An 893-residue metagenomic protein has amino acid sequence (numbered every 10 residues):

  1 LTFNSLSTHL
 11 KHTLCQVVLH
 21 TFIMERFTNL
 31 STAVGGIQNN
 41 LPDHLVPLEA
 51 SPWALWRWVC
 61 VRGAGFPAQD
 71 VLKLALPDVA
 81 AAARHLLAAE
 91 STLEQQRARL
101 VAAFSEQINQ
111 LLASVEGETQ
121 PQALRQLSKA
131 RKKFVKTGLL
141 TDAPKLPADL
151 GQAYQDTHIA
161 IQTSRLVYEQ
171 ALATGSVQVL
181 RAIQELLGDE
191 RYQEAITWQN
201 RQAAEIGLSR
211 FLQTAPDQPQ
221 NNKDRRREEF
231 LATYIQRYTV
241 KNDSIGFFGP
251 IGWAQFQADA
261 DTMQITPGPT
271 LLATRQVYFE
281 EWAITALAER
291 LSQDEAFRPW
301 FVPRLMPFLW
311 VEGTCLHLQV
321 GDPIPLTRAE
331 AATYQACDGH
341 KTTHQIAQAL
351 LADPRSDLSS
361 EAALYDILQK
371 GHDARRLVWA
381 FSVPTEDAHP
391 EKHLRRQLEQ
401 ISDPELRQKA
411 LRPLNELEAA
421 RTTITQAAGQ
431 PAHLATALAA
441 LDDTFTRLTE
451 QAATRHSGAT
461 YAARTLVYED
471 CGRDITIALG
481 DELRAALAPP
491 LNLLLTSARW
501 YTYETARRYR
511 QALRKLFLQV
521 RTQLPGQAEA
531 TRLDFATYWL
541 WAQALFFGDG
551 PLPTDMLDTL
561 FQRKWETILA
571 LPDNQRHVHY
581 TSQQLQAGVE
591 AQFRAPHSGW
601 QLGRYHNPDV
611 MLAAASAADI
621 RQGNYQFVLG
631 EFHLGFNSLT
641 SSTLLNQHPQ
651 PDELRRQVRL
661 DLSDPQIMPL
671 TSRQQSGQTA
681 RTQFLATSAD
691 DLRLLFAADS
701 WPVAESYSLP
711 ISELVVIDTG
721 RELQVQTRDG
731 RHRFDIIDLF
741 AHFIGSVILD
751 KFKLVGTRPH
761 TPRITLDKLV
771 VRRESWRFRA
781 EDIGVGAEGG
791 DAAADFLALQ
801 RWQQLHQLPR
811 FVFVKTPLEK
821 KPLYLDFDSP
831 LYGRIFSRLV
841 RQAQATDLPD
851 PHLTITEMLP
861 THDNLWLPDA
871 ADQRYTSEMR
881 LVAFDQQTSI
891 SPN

Functional and structural regions predicted by a protein language model:
N4, H9-H12, H20: Intrinsic-disorder-associated, low-complexity terminal segments enriched in Asp/Asn/His/Tyr and depleted of Lys/Arg
L14, V18-T270, A363-L670, L867-N893: Type-3 copper protein
E25-S31, A54, D224-A336, E713: Acidic, low-complexity/disordered tracts enriched in E/D and polar residues
R26, P67, F547-A843, L848-P849 (+3 more regions): Acidic, serine/proline-rich low-complexity intrinsically disordered regions
C315-L316, P384, R721-V725: Hydrophobic residues embedded in beta-strands of well-ordered beta-sheets
R328, L491-T496, L694-L695: Short linear interaction motifs
Q335-Q345, R355: Short capping segments at the starts of secondary-structure elements
L351-A363: Short, positively charged loop/turn segments that connect secondary-structure elements
